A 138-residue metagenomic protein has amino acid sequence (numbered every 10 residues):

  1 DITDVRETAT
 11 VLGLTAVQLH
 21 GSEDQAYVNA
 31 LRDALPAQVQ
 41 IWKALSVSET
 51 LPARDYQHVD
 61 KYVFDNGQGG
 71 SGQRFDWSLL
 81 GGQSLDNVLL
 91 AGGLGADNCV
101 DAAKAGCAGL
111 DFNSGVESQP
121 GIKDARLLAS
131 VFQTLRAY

Functional and structural regions predicted by a protein language model:
D1: A phosphate-binding glycine/aspartate-rich beta-alpha loop in the early core of alpha/beta enzymes
A9-G13, S22-Y138: Short loop-to-alpha-helix "cap/lid" segments that border enzyme active sites across diverse enzyme classes
